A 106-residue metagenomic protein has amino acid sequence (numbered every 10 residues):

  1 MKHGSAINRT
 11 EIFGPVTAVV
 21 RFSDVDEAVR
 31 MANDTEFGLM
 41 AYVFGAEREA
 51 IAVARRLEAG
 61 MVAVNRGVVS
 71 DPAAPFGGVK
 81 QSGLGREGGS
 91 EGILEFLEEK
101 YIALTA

Functional and structural regions predicted by a protein language model:
M1-A106: Conserved C-terminal structural/oligomerization subdomain of aldehyde/semialdehyde dehydrogenase
